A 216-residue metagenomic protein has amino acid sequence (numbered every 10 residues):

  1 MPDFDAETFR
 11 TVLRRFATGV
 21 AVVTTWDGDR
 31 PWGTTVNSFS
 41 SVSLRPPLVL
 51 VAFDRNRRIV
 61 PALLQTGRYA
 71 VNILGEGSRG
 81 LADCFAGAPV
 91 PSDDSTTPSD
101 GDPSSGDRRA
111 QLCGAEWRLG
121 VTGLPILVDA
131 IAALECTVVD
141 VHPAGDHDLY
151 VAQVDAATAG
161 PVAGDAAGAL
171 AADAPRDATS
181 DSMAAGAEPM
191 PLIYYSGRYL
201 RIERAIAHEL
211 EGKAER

Functional and structural regions predicted by a protein language model:
M1-R216: Basic, polyanion-binding surface patches
